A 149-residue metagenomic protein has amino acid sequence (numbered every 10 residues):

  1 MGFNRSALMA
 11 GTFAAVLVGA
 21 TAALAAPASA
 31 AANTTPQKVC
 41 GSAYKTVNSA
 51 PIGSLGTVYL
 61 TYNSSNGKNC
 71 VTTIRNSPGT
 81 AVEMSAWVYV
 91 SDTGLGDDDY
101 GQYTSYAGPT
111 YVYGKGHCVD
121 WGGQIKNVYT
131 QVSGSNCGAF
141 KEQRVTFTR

Functional and structural regions predicted by a protein language model:
M1-A30: Secretory targeting and sorting signals
S29-R149: Post-signal peptide N-terminal regions of Sec-secreted extracellular proteins
